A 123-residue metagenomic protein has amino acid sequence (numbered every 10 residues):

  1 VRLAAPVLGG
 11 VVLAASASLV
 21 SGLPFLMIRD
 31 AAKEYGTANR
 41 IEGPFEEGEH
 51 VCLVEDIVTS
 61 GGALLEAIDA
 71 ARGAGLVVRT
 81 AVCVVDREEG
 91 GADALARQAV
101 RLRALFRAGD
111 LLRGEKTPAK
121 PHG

Functional and structural regions predicted by a protein language model:
V1, E49, R79: Conserved acidic residues
V1-V7, V82-C83: Short glycine-rich phosphate-binding loop at a beta-alpha junction
P6-G9, R29: Active-site nucleophile and cofactor-binding loops and adjacent substrate-binding regions of central metabolic enzymes
G10-V11, L64, E88-E89: Generic non-transmembrane alpha-helix signal with a bias for helix starts/N-cap capping motifs
L13-C52, S60-L65, P118-A119: Short, glycine/charge-rich flexible loops or terminal/linker lids adjacent to PRPP-binding catalytic cores
D69-G123: PRPP-dependent phosphoribosyltransferase catalytic core
